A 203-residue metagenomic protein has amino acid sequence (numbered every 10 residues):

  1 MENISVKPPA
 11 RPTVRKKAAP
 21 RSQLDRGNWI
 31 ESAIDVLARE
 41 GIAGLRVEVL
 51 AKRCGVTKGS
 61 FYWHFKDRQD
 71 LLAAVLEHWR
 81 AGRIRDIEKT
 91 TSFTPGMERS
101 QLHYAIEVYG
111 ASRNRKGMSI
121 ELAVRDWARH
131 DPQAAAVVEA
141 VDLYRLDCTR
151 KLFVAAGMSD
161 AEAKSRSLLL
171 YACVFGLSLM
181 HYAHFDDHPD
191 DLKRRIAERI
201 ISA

Functional and structural regions predicted by a protein language model:
M1-L24: N-terminal intrinsically disordered/low-complexity leader segments
D25-N28, S32-D70, A74: Helix-turn-helix
N28, S32-E40, D86-T90, V124 (+1 more regions): Solvent-exposed, amphipathic alpha-helical segments
I30, A73, H103, L143-R150 (+2 more regions): An amphipathic alpha-helix signature
A74, E88-M118, L170: Hydrophobic alpha-helical connector segments
E77-I84: Short, basic, alpha-helical segments at the C-terminal edge of helix-turn-helix-like DNA-binding modules
I84, N114-L122, H130-G157, S165-L168: Amphipathic alpha-helical packing segments from all-alpha helical-bundle domains
Q133-E139, V154-A203: Hydrophobic/aromatic-rich alpha-helical bundle segments in the mid-to-C-terminal region
